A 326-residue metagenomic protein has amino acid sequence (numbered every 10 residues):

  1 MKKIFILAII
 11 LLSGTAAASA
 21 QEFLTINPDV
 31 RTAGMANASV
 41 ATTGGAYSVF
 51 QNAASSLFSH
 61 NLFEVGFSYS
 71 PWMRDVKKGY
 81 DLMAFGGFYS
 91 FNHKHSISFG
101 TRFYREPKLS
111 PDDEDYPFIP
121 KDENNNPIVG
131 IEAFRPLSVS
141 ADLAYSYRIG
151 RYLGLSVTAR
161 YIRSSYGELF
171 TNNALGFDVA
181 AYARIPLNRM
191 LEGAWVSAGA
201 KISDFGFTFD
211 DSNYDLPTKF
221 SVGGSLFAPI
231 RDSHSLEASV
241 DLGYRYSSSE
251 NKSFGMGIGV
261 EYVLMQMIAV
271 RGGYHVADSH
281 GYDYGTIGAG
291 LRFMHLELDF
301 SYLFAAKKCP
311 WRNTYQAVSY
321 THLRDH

Functional and structural regions predicted by a protein language model:
I4-S13: Sec-dependent N-terminal signal peptides
S19-R324: Subset of outer-membrane beta-barrel
